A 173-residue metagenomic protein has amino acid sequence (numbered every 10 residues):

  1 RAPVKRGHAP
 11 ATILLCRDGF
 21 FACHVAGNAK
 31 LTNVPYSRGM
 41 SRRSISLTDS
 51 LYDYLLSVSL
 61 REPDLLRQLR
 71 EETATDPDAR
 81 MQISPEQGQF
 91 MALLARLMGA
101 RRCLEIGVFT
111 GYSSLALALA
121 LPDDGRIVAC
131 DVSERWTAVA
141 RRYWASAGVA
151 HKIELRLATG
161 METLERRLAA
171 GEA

Functional and structural regions predicted by a protein language model:
R1-L14: Extreme N-terminal basic, low-complexity initiation segments that serve as generic localization/processing leaders
L14-L15, L31: Leucine-biased recognition of intrinsically disordered, low-complexity hydrophobic segments
F20, N33-G39, M81-A173: S-adenosylmethionine/decaboxylated-SAM
N33-L66: N-terminal auxiliary segments of SAM/dcSAM-dependent transferases
L69: Beta-strand-loop-alpha "switch" segments that mediate conformational coupling across diverse proteins
T73-A74: N-terminal beta-alpha supersecondary unit
